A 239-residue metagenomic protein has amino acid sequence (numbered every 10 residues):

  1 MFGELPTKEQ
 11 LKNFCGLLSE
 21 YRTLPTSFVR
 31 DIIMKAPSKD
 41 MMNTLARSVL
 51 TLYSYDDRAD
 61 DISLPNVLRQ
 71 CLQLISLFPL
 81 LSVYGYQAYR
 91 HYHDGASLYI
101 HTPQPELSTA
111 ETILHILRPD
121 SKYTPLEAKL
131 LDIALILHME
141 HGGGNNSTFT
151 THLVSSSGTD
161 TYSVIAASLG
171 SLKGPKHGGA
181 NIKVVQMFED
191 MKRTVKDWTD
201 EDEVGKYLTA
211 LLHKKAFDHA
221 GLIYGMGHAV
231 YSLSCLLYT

Functional and structural regions predicted by a protein language model:
M1-L237: Hydrophobic alpha-helical bundle cores within soluble ligand-binding/oligomerization subdomains
